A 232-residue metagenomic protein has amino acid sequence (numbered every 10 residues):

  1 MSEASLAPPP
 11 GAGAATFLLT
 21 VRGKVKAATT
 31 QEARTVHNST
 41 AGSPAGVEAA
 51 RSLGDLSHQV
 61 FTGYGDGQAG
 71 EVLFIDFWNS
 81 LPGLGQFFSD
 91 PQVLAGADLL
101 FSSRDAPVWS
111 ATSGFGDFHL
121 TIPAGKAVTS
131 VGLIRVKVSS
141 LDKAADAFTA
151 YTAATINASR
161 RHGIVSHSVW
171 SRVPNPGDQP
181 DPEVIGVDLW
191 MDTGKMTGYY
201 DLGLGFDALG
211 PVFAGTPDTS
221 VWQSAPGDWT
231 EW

Functional and structural regions predicted by a protein language model:
M1-W232: Short S/T/G/P-rich N-terminal loop/turn motif that feeds into the first structured element of a domain
